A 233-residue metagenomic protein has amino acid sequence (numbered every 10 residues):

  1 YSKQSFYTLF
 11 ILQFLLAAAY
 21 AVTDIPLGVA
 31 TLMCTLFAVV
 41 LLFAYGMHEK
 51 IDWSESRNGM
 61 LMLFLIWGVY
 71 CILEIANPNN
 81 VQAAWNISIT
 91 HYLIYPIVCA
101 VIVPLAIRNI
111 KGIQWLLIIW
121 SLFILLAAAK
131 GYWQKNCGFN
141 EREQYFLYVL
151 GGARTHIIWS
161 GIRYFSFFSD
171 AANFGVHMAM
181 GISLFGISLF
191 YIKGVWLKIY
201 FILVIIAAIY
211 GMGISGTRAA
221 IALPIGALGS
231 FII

Functional and structural regions predicted by a protein language model:
Y1, I102-K111, I214: Transmembrane alpha-helical segments of multipass membrane enzymes and assembly factors that act on membrane-embedded
Y1-I72, K111-Q114, I118, Y191-I199 (+1 more regions): Transmembrane signal-anchor hairpin modules in multi-pass inner-membrane enzymes, especially those that act on
L15, L27-Y45, I89-C99, F174-I182 (+1 more regions): Membrane-embedded alpha-helical segments of multi-pass membrane proteins, especially the transmembrane helices
A18-P26, A44-H48, I97-V103, A127-Q134 (+2 more regions): Juxtamembrane membrane-interface segments at transmembrane alpha-helix termini
V22-I25, P78-N86, F167, G213-S215: Membrane-interface helix caps and helix-loop-helix hairpins in membrane proteins
T31-L36, G59-I66, V81-L105, Q114 (+2 more regions): Aromatic-anchored transmembrane helix interface
G68, I72-I75, V98, Q114-Y148 (+2 more regions): Alpha-helical transmembrane segments of multi-pass inner-membrane proteins
